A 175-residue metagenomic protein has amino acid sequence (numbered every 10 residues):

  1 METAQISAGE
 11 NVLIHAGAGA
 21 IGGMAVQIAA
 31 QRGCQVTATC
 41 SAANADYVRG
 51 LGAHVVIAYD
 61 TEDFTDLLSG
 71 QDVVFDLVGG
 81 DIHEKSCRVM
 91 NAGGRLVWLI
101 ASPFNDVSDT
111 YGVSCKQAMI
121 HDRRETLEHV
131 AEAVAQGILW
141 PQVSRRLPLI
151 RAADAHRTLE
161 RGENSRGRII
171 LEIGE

Functional and structural regions predicted by a protein language model:
M1-E175: Terminal helix/beta-alpha structural elements that buttress the NAD(P)+-binding lobe
